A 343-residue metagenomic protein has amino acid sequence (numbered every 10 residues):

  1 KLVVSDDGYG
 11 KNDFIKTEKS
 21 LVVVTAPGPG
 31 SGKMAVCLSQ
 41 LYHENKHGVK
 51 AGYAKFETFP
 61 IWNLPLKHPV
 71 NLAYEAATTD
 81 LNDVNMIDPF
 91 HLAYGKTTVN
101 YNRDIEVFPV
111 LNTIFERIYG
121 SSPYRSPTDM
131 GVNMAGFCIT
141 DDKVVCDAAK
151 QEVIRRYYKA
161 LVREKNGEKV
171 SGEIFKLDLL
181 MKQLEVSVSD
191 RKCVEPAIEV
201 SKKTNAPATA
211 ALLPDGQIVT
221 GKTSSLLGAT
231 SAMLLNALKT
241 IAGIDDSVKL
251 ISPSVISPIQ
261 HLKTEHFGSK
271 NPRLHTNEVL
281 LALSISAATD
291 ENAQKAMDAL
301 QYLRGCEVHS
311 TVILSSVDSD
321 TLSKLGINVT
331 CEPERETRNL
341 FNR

Functional and structural regions predicted by a protein language model:
K1-T25, G30, S39-V200, A206 (+3 more regions): Flexible phosphate-sensing "switch/lid" loops adjacent to ATP/NTP-binding sites across phosphate-transfer
G32-K33, A229: Secondary-structure boundary/capping motif
V36: Hydrophobic positions on the alpha1 helix immediately C-terminal to the Walker A/P-loop
G52, T223-S225: Residue-level structural signal for beta-strand termini and adjacent loop
A208-L212, S252-S254: Short, conserved beta-strand edge motifs with alternating hydrophobic and charged residues
L226-A242: A short, polar/charged loop-to-alpha-helix boundary motif
T240-P272: Short HxH-centered metal-ligating active-site micro-motif
